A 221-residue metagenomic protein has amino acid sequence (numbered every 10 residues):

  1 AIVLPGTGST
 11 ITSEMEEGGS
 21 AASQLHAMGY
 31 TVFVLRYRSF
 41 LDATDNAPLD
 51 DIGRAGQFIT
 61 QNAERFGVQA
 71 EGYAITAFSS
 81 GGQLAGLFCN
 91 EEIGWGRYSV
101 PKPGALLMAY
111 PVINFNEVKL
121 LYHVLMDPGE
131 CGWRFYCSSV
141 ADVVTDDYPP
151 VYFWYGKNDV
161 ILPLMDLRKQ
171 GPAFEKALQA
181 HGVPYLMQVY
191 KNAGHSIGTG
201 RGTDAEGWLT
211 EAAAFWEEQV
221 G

Functional and structural regions predicted by a protein language model:
A1-T7: Short beta-strand element of the alpha/beta-hydrolase
S13-M15, F33-A70, G200-G207: Catalytic nucleophile-loop/oxyanion-hole region of alpha/beta-hydrolase and closely related hydrolase-like folds
E14-F33: Short amphipathic alpha-helix adjacent to the substrate-entry channel of hydrolases
R54-L125, C131-Y136, V140: Primarily recognizes the serine-hydrolase "nucleophile elbow" in alpha/beta-hydrolase and SGNH/GDSL folds
F115, N158-K169: Acidic catalytic loop of the alpha/beta-hydrolase fold
D147, F153-Y155, D159: Short beta-strand/loop motif that positions the catalytic acidic residue of the alpha/beta-hydrolase fold
K157-V160, N192-G194: Acidic beta-to-alpha connecting loop that harbors the catalytic carboxylate
P172-E175, Q179-G221: C-terminal catalytic histidine-bearing segment of alpha/beta-hydrolase fold enzymes
